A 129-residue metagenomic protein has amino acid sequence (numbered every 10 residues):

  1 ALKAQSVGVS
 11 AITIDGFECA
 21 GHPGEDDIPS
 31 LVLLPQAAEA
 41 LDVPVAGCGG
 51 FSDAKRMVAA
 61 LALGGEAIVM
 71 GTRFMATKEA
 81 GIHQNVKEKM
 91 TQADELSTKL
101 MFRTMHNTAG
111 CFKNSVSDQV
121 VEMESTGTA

Functional and structural regions predicted by a protein language model:
L2-K3: Flexible, gly/ser-rich surface segments that form the specificity/activation loops bordering the active-site cleft
S6, C19, G24-S30, L34-A46 (+1 more regions): Conserved active-site-proximal phosphate/metal-binding subdomains
S10-G16: Non-cysteine beta-strand/loop elements that form the S-adenosyl-L-methionine
